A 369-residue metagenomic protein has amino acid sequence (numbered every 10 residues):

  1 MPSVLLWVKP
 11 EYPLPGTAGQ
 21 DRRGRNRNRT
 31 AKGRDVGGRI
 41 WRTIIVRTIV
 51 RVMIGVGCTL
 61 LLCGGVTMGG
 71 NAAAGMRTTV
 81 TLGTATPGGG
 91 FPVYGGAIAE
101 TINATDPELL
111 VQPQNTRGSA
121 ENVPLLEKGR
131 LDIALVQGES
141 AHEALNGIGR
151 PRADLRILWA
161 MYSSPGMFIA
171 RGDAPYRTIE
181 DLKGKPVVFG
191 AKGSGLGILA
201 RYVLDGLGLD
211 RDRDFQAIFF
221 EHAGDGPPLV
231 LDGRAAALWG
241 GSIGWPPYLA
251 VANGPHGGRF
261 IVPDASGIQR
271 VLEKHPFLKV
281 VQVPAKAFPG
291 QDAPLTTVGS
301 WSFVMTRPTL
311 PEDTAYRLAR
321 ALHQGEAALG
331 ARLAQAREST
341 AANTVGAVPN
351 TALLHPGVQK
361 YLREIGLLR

Functional and structural regions predicted by a protein language model:
M1-W7, T17-N28, K32-R34: Short, low-complexity, charge-dense intrinsically disordered segments
V52-G65: Bacterial N-terminal signal peptides
C63-M76: Bacterial Sec-dependent signal peptides at the C-terminal "C-region" and cleavage site
R77-T105, L109-L110, S163-D232, T344-G357: Bilobed "Venus flytrap"/periplasmic-binding protein-like clamshell domains and structurally analogous long
G138-S140, I148-G149, A174-P175, R211-L310: Pocket-lining segment of extracytoplasmic ligand-binding domains
D154-Y162: Short beta-strand-centered segments that line the small-molecule binding cleft or hinge of alpha/beta clamshell
F189-V203, K279-A347: Ligand-binding clefts/hinges and TM-proximal coupling segments of bilobed small-molecule sensing domains
D225, D232, S242-F260, R270-F277 (+1 more regions): An extracytoplasmic/periplasmic, membrane-proximal ligand-sensing/linker region
